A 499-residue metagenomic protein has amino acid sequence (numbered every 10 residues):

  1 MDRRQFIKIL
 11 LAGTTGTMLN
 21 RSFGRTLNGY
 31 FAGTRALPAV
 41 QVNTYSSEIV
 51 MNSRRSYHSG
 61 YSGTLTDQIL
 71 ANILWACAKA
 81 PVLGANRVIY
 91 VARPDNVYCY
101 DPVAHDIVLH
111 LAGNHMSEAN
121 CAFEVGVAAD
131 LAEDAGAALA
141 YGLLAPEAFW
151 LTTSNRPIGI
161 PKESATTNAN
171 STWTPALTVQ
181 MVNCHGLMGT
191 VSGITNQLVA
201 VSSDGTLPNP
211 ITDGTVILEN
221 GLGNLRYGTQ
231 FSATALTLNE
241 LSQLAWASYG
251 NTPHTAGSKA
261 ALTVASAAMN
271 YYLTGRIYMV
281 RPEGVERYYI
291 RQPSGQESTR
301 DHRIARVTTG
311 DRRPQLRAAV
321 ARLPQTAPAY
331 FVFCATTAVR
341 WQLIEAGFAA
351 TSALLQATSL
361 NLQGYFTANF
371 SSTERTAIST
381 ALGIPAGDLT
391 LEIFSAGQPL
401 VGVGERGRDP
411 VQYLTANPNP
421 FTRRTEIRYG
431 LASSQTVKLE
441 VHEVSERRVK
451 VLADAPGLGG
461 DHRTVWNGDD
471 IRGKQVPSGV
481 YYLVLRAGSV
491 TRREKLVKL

Functional and structural regions predicted by a protein language model:
Q5-T26: N-terminal export signals
F23-F123, E147, S154, I158 (+4 more regions): N-terminal amphipathic, basic helical "cap/leader" segment at the start of enzyme domains
R54, I73-C77, I89, C121-E163 (+4 more regions): Small-aliphatic-rich amphipathic alpha-helix that forms the alpha element of a beta-alpha
T167-S192, G383-L400: A glycine-rich helix N-cap at a beta->alpha junction
V401-E443, V451, A455, R463-W466: Glycine-centered coil/turn sites that cap beta-strands in beta-rich domains
S434, A453-G488: Short, surface-exposed loop/turn motifs with a glycine/proline- and acidic-biased composition
V490-E494: Extracellular and select intracellular beta-sandwich modules with Ser/Thr-enriched, small-residue motifs on
V497-L499: Short beta-strand edge segments in extracellular beta-sheet folds
